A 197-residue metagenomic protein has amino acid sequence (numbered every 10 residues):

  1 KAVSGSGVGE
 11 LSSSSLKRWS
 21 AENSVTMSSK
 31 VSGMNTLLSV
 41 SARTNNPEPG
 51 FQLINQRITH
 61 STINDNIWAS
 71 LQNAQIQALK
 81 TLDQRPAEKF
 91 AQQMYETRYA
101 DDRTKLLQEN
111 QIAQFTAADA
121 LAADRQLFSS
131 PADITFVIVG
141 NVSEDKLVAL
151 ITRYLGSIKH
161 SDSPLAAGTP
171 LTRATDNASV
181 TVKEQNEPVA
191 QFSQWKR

Functional and structural regions predicted by a protein language model:
K1: His-Asp-centered metal-binding catalytic motifs of divalent-metal-dependent phosphohydrolases/nucleases
S4, L11-T59, Q72-K80, R85-I112 (+2 more regions): M16 family metallopeptidases and their MPP-like homologs
S14-E22, S61-K80, S143, D162-D176: Acidic/histidine-enriched alpha-helical segments
W19, N23, R57-H60, L150-S161: Conserved short hydrophobic interaction patches
E48-G50, I67, A149: Solvent-exposed, non-transmembrane alpha-helical starts
K105, S130, T135-R197: An aromatic/glycine/proline-enriched structural segment found at the starts of mature extracellular/organellar domains
A113-A117: A conditional alpha-helix N-cap/helix-loop micro-motif detector
